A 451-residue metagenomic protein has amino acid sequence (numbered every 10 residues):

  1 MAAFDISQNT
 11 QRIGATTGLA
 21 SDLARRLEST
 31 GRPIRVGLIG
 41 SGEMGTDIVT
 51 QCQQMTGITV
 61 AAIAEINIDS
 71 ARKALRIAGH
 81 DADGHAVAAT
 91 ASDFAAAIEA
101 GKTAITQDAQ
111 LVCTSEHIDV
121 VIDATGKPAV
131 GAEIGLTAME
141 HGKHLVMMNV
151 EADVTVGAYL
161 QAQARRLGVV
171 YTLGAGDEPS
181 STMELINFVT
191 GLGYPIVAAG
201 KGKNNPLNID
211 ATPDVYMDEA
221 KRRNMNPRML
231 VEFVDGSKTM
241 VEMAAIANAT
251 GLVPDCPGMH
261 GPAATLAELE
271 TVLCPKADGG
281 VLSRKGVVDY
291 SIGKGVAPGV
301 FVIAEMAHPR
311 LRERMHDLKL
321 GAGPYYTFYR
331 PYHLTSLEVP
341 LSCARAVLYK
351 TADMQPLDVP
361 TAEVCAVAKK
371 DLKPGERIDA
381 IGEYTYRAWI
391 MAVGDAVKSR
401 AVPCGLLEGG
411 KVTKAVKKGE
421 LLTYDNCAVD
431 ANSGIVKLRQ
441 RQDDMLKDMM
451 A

Functional and structural regions predicted by a protein language model:
A2-G135: N-terminal glycine-/serine-/threonine-rich beta1-alpha1-beta2 phosphate-ribose binding loop of Rossmann-like
T16-R25, E219, R223-M450: C-terminal catalytic/substrate-binding lobe primarily of soluble NAD(P)-dependent oxidoreductases
I66-I68, Q110, G126-K127, N149-D153 (+4 more regions): Short, ordered loop/turn segments at secondary-structure junctions
D69-S70, A152-G157, Q161, E178-T182 (+2 more regions): Short gly/pro/ser/thr-enriched loop/turn and capping motifs at secondary-structure boundaries
L75-R76, G157-L160, M183-I186, K201 (+4 more regions): Short acidic, glycine/serine/threonine-rich loops at helix termini
T125-H141, M148-V170, G174-G176: Rossmann-fold NAD(P)-binding glycine/threonine-rich loop
A164-G168, T172-K238: Rossmann-like NAD(P)H-binding beta-loop-alpha module
